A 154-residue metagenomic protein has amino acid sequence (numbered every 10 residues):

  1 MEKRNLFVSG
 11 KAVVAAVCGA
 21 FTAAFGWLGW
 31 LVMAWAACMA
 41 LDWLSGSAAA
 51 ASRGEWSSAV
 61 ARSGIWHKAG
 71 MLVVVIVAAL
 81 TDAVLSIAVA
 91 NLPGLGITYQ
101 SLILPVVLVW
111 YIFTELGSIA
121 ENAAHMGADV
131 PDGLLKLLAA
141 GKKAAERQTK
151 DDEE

Functional and structural regions predicted by a protein language model:
E2-G10, F113, G117-E154: Membrane-proximal cytosolic segments adjacent to transmembrane helices
K3-R4, V14, L31-C38, L44 (+1 more regions): Extended, hydrophobic alpha-helical segments
A12-T22: Hydrophobic, membrane-inserted alpha-helices
A23-L31: Transmembrane helix interruption/hinge and helix-loop junction motifs
W35-S45, M71-A79, V107-S118: Alpha-helical transmembrane segments of multi-pass membrane proteins
A37-A49, W56, L92-L95: N-terminal intrinsically disordered, cationic/polar leader segments that include organellar targeting peptides
R53-V75: Juxtamembrane helix-capping/reentrant segments at transmembrane boundaries
H67-L108: Mid-chain, well-packed structural core segment of small domains
